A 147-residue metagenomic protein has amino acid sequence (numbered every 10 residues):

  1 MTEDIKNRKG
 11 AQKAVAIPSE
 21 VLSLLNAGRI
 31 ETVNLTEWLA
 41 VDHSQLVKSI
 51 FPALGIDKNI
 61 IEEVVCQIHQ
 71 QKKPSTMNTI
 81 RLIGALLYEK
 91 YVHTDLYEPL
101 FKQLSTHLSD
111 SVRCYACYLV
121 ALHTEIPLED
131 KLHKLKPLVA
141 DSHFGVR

Functional and structural regions predicted by a protein language model:
M1-P99: N-terminal alpha-helical scaffold/docking segments in eukaryotic complex subunits
Q67-Q71, P99-L108, K134-S142: Alpha-solenoid HEAT/Armadillo-like helical repeat scaffolds in large eukaryotic proteins
P74-L82, L108-Y115, G145-R147: Positions within the helices of HEAT/ARM-like alpha-solenoid repeats
A85-E89, T106, A121-E125: Positions within ordered alpha-helical repeat solenoids
T94-P99, P127-L135: Short sequence/structural elements of tandem HEAT/ARM alpha-solenoid repeats
D95, Q103-D110, E125-I126: Short, charge-rich binding segments
R113, A121, E125, L135-R147: Eukaryotic alpha-helical solenoid repeat scaffolds
